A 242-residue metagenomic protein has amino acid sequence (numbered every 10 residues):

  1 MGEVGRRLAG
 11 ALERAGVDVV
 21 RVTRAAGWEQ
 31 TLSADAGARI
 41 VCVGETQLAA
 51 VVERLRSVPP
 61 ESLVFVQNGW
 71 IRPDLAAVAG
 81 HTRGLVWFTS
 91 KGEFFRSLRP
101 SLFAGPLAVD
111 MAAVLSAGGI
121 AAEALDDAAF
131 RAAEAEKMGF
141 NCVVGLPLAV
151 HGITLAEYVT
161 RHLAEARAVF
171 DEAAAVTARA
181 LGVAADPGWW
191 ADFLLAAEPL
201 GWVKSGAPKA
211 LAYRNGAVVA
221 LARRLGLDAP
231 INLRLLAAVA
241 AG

Functional and structural regions predicted by a protein language model:
M1, G5-E13, R24-S97: Rossmann-like NAD(P)(H) cofactor-binding subdomain of soluble oxidoreductases
G5, A104, A108, A135 (+5 more regions): Generic structural signal for well-ordered, non-membrane alpha-helical segments in soluble metabolic enzymes
G16-V20, E61-L63, A122-E123: Hydrophobic anchor at the start of a short beta-strand that flanks the dinucleotide cofactor-binding loop
V64-K137: Rossmann-fold dinucleotide-binding core
T89-P100, H151-T160, E198-S205: Helix-loop-beta segment of a Rossmann-like dinucleotide-binding subdomain
F130-A174: Active-site-proximal catalytic alpha-helix in oxidoreductases
F170-G242: NAD(P)-dependent Rossmann-like dehydrogenase/reductase catalytic/cofactor-binding core
